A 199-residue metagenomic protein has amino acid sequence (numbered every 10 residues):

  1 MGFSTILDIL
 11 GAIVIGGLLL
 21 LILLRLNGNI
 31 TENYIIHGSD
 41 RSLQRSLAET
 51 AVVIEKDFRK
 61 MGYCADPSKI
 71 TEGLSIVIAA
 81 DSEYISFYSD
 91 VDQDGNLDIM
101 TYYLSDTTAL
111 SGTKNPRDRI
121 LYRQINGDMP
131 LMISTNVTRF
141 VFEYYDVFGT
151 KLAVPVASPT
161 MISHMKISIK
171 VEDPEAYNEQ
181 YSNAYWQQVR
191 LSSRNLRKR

Functional and structural regions predicted by a protein language model:
F3-A65, K198-R199: Aliphatic-rich helix starts adjacent to a transmembrane/signal segment
L43, A80, T160: Aromatic-acidic/polar surface patches that form glycan- and anion
E49, V53-E72, S134-T150: Generic detector of solvent-exposed, compositionally biased contiguous segments
M61-D90: Short amphipathic secondary-structure patches
A79-L152, S182: Type IV pilin-like appendage domain
V91-Q93, L131-R199: Short linear sequence signals and composition-biased patches located at protein termini or domain-edge surfaces
